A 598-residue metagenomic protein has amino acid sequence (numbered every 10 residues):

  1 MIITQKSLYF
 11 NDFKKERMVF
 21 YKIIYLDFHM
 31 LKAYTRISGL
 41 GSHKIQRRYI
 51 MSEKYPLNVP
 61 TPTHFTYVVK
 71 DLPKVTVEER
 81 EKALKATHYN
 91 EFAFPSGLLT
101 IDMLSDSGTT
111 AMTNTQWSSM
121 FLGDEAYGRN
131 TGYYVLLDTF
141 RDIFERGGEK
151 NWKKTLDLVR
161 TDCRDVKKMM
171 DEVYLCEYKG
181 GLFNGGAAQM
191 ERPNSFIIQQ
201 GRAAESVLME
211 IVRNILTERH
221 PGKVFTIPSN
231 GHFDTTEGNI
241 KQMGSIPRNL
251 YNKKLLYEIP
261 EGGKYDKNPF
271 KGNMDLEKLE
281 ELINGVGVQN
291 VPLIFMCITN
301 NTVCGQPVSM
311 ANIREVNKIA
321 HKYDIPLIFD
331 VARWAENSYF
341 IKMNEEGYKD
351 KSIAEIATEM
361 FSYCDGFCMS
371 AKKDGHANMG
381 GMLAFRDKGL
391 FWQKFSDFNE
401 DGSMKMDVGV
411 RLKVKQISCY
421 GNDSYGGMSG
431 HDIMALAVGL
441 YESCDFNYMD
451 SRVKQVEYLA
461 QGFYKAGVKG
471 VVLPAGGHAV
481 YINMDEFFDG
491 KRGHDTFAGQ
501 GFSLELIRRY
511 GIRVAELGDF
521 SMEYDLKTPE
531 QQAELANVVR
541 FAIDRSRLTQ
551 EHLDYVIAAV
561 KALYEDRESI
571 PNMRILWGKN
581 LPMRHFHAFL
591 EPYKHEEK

Functional and structural regions predicted by a protein language model:
I2, R17, H29, Y49-I50 (+1 more regions): Residue-level detector of intrinsically disordered terminal segments
I3, Y9-F13, Y21-I24, F28 (+2 more regions): Short terminal hydrophobic/aromatic SLiMs and anchors at protein ends
H29, G147, E218, S443-C444 (+1 more regions): PLP-dependent enzyme catalytic core of the Aspartate aminotransferase-like
S52-H88, D106, G128-V135, T139-G147 (+2 more regions): Conserved PLP-enzyme active-site core in the AAT-like
A93-N114, A126-D138, Y524-K527: A structural motif shared across PLP-dependent enzymes of the aminotransferase-like
M120, L293-T299, I482-M484: Short beta-strands and strand-loop turn motifs
T299, D489-H494, A498, S546-Y555: Short, conserved charged micro-motifs
S424-I433, V438-L504, R508-L535, P571-L581: Conserved small-domain helix->loop->beta segment predominantly found in fold-type I
